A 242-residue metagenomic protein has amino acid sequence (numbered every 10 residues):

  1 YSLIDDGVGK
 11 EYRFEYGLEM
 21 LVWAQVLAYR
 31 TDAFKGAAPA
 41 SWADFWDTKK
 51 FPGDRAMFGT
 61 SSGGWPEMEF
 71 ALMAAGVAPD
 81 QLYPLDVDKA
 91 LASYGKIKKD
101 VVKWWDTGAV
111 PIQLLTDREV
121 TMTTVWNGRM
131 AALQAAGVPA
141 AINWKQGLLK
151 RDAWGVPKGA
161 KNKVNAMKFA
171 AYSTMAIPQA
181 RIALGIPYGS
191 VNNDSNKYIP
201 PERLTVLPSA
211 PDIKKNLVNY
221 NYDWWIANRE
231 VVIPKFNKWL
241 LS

Functional and structural regions predicted by a protein language model:
Y1-T116: Extracytoplasmic ligand-binding site segments that recognize negatively charged/polar headgroups
Q25, A33-K35, S61-W65, N127-A131 (+3 more regions): Solvent-exposed loop/turn segments at secondary-structure junctions within structured extracellular/periplasmic domains
F51-R55, K98-V101, R118-T121, V138-A140 (+1 more regions): Loop/turn elements at helix/coil->beta-strand transitions in domains of secreted/extracellular proteins
D88-I97, Q134-A160, E202: Periplasmic-binding protein-like
P111-L114, M130, A166, P178-Q179: Short, hydrophobic alpha-helical packing/hinge segments within bilobed ligand-binding/sensory domains
T116, M122-P139: A ligand-binding cleft/hinge motif common to bilobed small-molecule-binding domains
P157-Y220: Mature extracytoplasmic/periplasmic domains
K214-S242: Conserved C-terminal helix/tail region of periplasmic/extracytoplasmic solute-binding proteins
